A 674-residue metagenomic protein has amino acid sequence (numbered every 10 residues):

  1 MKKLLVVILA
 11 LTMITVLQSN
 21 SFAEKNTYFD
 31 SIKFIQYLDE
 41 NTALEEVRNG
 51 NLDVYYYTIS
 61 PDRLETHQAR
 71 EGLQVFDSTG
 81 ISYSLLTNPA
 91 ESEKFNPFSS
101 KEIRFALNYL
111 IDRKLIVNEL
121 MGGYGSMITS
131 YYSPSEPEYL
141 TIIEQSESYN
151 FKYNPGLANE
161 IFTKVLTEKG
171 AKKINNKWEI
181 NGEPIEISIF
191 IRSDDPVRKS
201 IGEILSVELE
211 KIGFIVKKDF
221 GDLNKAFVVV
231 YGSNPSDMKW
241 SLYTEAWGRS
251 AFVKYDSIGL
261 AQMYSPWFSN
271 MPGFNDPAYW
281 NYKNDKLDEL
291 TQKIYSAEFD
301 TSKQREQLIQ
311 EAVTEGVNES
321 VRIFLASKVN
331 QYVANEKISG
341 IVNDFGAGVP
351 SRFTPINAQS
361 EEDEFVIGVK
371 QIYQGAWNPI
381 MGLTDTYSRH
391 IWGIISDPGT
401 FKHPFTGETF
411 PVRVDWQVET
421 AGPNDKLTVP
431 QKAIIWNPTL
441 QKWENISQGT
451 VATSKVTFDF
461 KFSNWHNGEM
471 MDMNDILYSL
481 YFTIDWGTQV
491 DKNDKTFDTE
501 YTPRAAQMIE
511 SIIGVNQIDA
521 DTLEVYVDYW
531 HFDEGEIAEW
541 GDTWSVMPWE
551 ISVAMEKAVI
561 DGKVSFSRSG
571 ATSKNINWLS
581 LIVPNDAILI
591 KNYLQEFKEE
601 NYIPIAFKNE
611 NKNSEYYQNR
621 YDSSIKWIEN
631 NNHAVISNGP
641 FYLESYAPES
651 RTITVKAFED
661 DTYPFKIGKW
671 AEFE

Functional and structural regions predicted by a protein language model:
L4, N20-N26, S31, P155-K164 (+4 more regions): Gly/Pro-rich hinge or "lid" segments in bacterial periplasmic/extracellular proteins
F22-S31, D62-R63, A69, P97 (+11 more regions): Surface-exposed, Gly/Pro/Thr- and Asp/Glu-enriched linker/hinge segments that connect structured elements
K25-N26, Q36, T58-I161, E179-N181 (+4 more regions): Local pocket/hinge segments that shape ligand/substrate recognition
A43-N51, K94-A106, L110, L427-K492 (+1 more regions): Aromatic- and charge-enriched surface segment that lines or borders ligand/interaction sites
L44-I59, L64, Q68-R70, K211-S269 (+1 more regions): Periplasmic binding protein-like
S99-V207, K211, K283, E311 (+4 more regions): Append "and occasionally in soluble cytosolic enzymes with long acidic Gly/Pro-rich linkers
F105, V117, K217-A226, D256-N335 (+6 more regions): Extracytoplasmic/peripheral linker and loop segments enriched in polar/acidic and small residues with frequent Thr/Pro
G259-Q262, F268, Y332-G375, L383 (+6 more regions): Long beta-strand-rich cores associated with HINT superfamily self-processing modules
